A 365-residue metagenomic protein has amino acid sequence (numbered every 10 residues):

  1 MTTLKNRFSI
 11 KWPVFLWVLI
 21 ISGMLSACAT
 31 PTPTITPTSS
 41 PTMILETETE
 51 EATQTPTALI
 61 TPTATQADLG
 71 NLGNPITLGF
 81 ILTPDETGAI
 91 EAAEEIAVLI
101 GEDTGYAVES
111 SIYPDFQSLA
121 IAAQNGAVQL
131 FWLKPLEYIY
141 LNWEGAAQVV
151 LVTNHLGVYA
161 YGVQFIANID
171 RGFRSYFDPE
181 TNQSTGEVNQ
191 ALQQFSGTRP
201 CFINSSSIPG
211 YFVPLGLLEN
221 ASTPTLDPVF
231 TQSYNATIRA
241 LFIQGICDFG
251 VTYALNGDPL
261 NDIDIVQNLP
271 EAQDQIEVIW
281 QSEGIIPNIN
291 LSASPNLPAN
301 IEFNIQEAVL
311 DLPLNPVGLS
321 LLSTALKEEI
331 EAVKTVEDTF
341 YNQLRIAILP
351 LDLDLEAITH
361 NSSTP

Functional and structural regions predicted by a protein language model:
C28-L72, N361-P365: Ser/Thr-rich, Proline-interspersed low-complexity disordered segments
Q66-I139: Extracytoplasmic small-molecule ligand-binding "clamshell" domains of the periplasmic binding protein/Venus flytrap
G70-I76, P84-E95, L297-P365: An extracytoplasmic/periplasmic, membrane-proximal ligand-sensing/linker region
T77, I81, H155-Q164, P228 (+3 more regions): Periplasmic-binding protein-like
E94-Y106, V188-N189, S196-T198, N204 (+3 more regions): Ligand-binding cleft/hinge of the Venus flytrap
S110-I121, L136, T225-I243: Short helix-initiation/N-cap motifs at beta->coil->alpha
W132-G145, L215-N220, I243, D248-Q273: A ligand-binding cleft/hinge motif common to bilobed small-molecule-binding domains
T153-Y211, G216-A221: A conserved helix-loop-strand patch within extracytoplasmic ligand-binding domains of the periplasmic binding
